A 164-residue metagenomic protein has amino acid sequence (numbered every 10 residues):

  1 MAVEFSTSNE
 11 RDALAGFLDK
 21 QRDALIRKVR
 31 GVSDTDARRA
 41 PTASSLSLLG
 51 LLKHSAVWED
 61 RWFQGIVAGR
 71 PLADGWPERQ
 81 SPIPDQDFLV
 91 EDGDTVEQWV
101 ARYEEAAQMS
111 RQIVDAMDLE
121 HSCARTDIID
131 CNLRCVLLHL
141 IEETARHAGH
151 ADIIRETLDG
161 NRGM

Functional and structural regions predicted by a protein language model:
M1-D12, V57-S110, M117-A124, T157-M164: Short, helix-capping/interhelical loops that line the mouth of catalytic, cofactor-, or ligand-binding pockets
T7-D23, D36: Charge-rich, low-complexity N-terminal segments
A13, L46-G50, N132-V136: Amphipathic alpha-helical recognition patches that constitute DNA-binding helices
L18-L25, L48-F63, L89, V96 (+2 more regions): Alpha-helical transition-metal enzyme core signature, strongest for iron centers
R22, V29-D36, E59, F63 (+2 more regions): Short amphipathic alpha-helical segments enriched in hydrophobics
R30-T42, A107-L140, N161-M164: Acidic interhelical loop/turn segments
A43-L46, I83: Short connector loops at helix/strand junctions that flank enzyme active sites, especially segments positioning acidic
I153-R155: Interfacial helix-loop-helix junctions of multi-pass membrane proteins
